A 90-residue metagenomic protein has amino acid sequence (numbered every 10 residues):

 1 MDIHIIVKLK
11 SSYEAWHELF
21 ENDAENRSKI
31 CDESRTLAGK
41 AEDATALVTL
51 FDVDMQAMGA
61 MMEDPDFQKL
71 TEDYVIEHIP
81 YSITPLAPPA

Functional and structural regions predicted by a protein language model:
M1-L70, Y74-A90: Short S/T/G/P-rich N-terminal loop/turn motif that feeds into the first structured element of a domain
